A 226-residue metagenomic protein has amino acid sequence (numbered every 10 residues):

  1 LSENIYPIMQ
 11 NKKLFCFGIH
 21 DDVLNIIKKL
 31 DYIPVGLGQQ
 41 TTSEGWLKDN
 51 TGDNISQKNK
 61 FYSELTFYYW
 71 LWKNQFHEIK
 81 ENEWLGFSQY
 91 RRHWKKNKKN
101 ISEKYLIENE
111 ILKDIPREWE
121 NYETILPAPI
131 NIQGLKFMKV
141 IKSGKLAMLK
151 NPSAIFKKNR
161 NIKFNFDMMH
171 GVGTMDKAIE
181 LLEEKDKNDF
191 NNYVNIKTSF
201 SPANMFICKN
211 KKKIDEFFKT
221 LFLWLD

Functional and structural regions predicted by a protein language model:
I5-D226: ER/Golgi luminal nucleotide-sugar-dependent glycosyltransferases, focusing on the catalytic module
